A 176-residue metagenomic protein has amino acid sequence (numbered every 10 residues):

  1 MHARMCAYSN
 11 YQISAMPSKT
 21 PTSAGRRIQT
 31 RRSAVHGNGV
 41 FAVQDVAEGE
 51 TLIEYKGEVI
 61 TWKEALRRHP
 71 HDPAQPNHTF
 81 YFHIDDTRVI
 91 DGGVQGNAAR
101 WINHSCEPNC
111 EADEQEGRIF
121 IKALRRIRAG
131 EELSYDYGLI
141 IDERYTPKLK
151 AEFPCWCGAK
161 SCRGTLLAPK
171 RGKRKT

Functional and structural regions predicted by a protein language model:
M1, A34-H36, E54, V89-G93 (+5 more regions): Generic detector of intrinsically disordered, low-complexity, polar/charged segments
M1-H2, M16: Accessible peptide chain termini
M16-T22, R171-T176: Short Lys/Arg-rich cationic patches that frequently serve as NLS/NoLS or arginine-rich RNA/DNA-binding motifs
S18-D113: Catalytic cores of histone-lysine modification enzymes
S105-T176: C-terminal SET catalytic tail plus cysteine-rich post-SET Zn-binding segment of SAM-dependent SET-domain
